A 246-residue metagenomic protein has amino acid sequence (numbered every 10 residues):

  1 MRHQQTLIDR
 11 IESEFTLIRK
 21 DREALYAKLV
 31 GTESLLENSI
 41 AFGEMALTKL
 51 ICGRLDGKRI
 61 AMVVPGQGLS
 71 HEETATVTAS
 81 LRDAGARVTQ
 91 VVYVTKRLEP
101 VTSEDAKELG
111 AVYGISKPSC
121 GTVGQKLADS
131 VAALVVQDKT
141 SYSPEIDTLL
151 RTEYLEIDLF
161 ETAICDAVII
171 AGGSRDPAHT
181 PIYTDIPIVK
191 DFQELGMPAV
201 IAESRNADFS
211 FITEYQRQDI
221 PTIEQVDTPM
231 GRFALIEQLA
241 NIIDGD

Functional and structural regions predicted by a protein language model:
M1-L55, A75, D83, T89: Extracellular/lumenal/periplasmic "stalk" regions immediately C-terminal to a signal peptide or transmembrane helix
E12, M62-Q67, S174-H179: Second-shell loop/turn segments in exported
L17, A24, E72, T76 (+2 more regions): Extracytoplasmic/secreted proteins, especially bacterial periplasmic and envelope-associated proteins
A41-T48, T74, R151-L155, Y183-D185: N-terminal post-signal-peptidase region of extra-cytosolic proteins
I51-I115: Domain-scale macromolecular recognition modules
H71, V123-L127, G196: Short, surface-exposed polybasic-aromatic patches that bind anionic ligands, especially phosphate groups
T95-A178, T184-P187: A substrate-binding/cap region within the structured catalytic cores of diverse enzymes
C165-D246: Extracytoplasmic/luminal low-complexity segments enriched in Pro/Gly and acidic/polar residues that act as flexible
